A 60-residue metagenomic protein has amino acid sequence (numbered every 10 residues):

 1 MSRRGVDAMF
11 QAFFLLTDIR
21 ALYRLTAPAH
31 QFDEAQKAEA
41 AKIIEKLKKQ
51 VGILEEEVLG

Functional and structural regions predicted by a protein language model:
M1-H30, L54: N-terminal acidic leader/helix
F10-T17, A38-G52: Generic structural signal for well-ordered, non-transmembrane alpha-helical segments in soluble/cytosolic regions
E56-G60: Short acidic DE-rich linear segments
